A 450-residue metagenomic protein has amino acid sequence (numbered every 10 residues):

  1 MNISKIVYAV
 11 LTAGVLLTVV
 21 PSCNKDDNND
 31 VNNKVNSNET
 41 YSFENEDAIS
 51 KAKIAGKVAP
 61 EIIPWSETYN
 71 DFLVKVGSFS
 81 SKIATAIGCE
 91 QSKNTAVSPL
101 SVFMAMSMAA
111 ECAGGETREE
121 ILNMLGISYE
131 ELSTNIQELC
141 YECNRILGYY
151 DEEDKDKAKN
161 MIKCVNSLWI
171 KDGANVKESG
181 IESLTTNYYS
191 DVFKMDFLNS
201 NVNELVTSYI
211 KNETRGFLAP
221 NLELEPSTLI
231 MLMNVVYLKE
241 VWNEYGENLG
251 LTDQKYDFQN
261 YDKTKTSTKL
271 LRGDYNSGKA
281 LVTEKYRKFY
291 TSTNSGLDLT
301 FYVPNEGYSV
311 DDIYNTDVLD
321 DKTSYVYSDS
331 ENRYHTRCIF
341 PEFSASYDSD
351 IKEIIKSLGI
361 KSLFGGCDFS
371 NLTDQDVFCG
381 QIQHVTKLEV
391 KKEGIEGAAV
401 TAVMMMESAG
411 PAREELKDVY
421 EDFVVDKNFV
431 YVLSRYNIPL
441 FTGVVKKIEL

Functional and structural regions predicted by a protein language model:
M1-V10: Bacterial N-terminal signal peptides that target proteins for export
V10, V35-G56, D376, I382-E389 (+4 more regions): Non-catalytic interaction/Regulatory regions outside core domains
L11-L17: Hydrophobic helical h-region of N-terminal Sec-dependent signal peptides in bacterial secretory/periplasmic proteins
T18-S22: C-terminal motif of bacterial Sec signal peptides marking the signal peptidase cleavage site
C23-D196, V445: Detector for small/aliphatic-rich hydrophobic stretches
S92, E131-E306, Y327-E415: Non-catalytic, conformational "gating/processing" segments within enzyme and secreted inhibitor domains
N94-R118, Y290, K417-L450: Feature captures eukaryotic membrane-trafficking machinery centered on endolysosomal pathways and lysosome-related
I121-L125, G246-Y256, D312-D320: Short Gly/aromatic-enriched secondary-structure transition segments
